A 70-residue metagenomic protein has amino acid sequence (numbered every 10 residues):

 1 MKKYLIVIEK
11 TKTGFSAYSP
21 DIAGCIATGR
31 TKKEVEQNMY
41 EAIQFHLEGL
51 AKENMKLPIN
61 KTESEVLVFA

Functional and structural regions predicted by a protein language model:
M1-L5, Q37-A70: Short, charged, surface-exposed hinge/linker loops at domain edges that act as mobile lids or interdomain connectors
V7-I22: Short aromatic-glycine-(Arg/Gly/Cys) micro-motifs in beta-strand/loop hairpins
A23-K32: A short, exposed loop/beta-hairpin motif centered on an aromatic-Gly-Thr core
